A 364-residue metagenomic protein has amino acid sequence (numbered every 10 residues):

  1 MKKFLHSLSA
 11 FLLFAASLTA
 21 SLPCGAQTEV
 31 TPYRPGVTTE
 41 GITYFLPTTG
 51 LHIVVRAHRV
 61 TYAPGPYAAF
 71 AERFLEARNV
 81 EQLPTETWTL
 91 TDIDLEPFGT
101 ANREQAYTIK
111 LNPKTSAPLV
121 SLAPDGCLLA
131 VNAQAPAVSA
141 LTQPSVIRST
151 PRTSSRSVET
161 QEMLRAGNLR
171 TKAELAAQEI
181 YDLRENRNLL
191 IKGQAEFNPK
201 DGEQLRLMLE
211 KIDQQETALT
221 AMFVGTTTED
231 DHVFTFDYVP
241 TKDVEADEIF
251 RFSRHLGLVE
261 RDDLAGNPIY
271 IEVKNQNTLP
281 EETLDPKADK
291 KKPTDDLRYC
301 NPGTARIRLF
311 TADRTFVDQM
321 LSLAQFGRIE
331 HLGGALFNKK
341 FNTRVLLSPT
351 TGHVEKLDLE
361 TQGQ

Functional and structural regions predicted by a protein language model:
M1-S7: Positively charged n-region of N-terminal signal peptides that target proteins for export
S9-L18: Hydrophobic helical h-region of N-terminal Sec-dependent signal peptides in bacterial secretory/periplasmic proteins
Q27-Q364: N-terminal amphipathic/basic membrane-interacting segments and domains, especially the gasdermin N-terminal
